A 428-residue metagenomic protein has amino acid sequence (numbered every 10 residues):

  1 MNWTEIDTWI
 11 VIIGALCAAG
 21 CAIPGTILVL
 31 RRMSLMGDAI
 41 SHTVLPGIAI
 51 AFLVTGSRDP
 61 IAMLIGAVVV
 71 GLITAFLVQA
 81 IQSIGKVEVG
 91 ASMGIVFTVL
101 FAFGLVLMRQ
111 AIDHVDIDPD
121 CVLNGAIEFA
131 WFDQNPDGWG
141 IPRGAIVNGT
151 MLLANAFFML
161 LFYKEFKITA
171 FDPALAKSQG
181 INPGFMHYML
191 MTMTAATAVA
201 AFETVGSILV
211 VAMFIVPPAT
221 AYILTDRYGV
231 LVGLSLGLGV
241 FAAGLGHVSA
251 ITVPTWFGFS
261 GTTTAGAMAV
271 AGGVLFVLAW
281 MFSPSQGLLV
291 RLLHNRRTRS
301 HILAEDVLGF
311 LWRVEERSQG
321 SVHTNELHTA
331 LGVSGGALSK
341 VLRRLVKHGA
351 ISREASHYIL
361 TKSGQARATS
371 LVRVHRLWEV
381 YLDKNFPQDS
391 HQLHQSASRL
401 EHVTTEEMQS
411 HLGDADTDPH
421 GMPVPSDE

Functional and structural regions predicted by a protein language model:
M1-A18: Membrane-interfacial amphipathic/re-entrant helices at transmembrane-helix boundaries
V11-L16, L64-V69, A91-I95, A145-T150 (+3 more regions): Hydrophobic alpha-helical transmembrane segments
C17-A22, I48, F52, L72-F76 (+5 more regions): Hydrophobic core segments of alpha-helical transmembrane domains in multi-pass membrane transport and ion-translocation
T26-I117, A221-V240, V248-G261: Short loop segments and helix-boundary regions at transmembrane helix junctions of multi-pass inner-membrane proteins
F101-F158: Transmembrane helix-bundle core of multi-pass membrane transporters and related energy-transducing complexes
G140-A212: Helix-loop-helix "hairpin" substructures at the membrane interface of multi-pass membrane proteins
M268-F310, H402, E406-E428: Membrane-interfacial segments at transmembrane helix termini in multi-pass membrane proteins
R317-E428: Structured cytosolic domains appended to multi-pass membrane proteins
